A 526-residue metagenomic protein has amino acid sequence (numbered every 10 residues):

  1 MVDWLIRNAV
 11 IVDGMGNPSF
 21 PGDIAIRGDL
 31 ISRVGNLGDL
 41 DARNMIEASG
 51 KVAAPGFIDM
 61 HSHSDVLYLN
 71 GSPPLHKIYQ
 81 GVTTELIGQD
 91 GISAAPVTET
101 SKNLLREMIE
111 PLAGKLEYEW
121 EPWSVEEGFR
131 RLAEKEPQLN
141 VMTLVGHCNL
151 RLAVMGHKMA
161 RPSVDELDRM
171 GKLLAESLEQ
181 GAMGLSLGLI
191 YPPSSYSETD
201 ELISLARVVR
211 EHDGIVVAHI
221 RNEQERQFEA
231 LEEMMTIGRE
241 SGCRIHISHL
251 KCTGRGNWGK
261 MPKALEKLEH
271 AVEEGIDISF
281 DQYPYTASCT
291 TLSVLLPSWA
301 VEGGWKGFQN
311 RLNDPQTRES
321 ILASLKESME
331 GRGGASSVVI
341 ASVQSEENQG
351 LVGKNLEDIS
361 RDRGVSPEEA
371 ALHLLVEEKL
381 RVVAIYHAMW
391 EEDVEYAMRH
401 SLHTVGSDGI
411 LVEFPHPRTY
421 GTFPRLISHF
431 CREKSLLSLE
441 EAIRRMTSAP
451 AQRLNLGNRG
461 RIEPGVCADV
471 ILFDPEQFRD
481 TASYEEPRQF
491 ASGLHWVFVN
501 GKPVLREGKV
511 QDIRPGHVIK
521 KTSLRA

Functional and structural regions predicted by a protein language model:
M1-W4, V10-G56: Histidine-rich, glycine-flanked metal-binding segment
A9, D29, G50, H61 (+12 more regions): Divalent metal-coordination and catalytic microenvironments
V12-D23, V382-V394, S438-I443, A451-R488: Acidic, glycine-enriched loop/beta-strand segments at the rims of small-molecule binding/catalytic pockets
L40, E47-K115, Q224: Metal-associated gating/positioning segment near the N- to mid-region
D90-E99, P111-E240: Hydrophobic, small-residue-rich alpha-helical packing segments that form membrane-like cores
F129-L132, Q138-V154, A160-V164, M170-Y191 (+3 more regions): Active-site neighborhoods of metal-dependent hydrolases
D200-R207, E211, I215-C243, A388-Q452 (+3 more regions): Extended hydrophobic/aromatic segments used for targeting, binding, or gating
G307-F308, D314, Y396-L402, S407-D408 (+2 more regions): C-terminal cap of metal-dependent C-N hydrolases
